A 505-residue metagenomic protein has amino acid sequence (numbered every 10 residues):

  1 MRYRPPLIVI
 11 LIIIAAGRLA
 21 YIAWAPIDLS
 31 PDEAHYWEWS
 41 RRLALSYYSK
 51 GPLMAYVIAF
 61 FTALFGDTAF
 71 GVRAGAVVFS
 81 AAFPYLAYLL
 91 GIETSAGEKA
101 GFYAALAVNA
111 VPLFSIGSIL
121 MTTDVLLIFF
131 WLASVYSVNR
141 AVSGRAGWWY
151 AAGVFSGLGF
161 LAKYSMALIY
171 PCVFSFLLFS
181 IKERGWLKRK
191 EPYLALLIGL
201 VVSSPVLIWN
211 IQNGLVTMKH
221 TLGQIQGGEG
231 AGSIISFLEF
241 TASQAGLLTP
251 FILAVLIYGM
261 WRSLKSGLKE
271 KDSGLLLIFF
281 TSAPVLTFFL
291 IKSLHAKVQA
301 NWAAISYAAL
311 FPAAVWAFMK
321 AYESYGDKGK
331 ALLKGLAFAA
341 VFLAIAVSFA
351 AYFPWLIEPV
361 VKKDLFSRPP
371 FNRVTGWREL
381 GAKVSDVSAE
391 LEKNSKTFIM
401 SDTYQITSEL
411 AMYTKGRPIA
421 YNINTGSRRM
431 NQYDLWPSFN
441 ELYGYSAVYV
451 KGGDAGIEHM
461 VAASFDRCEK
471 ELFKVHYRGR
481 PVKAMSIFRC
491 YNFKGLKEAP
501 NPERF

Functional and structural regions predicted by a protein language model:
I14, G101-N109, S156, F160 (+1 more regions): Short helix- or helix-capping micro-motifs that position conserved polar/aromatic residues at function-defining sites
L43, L247, L276, A296-G329 (+1 more regions): Hydrophobic/aromatic-rich transmembrane helices and adjacent perimembrane loops
A87-A110, F129: Transmembrane-helix signature of polytopic, membrane-embedded enzymes that assemble or transfer cell-envelope glycans
I92-T94, S134-W149: Membrane-interface transmembrane helices that cradle and orient dolichyl/undecaprenyl
L113-L126: Short acidic/glycine- and proline-prone juxtamembrane loop motifs at membrane-interface regions of multi-pass membrane
L158, I169-A296: Transmembrane-lumen/periplasm boundary regions of multi-pass, lipid-linked membrane glycan transferases
A321-P359: Signature aromatic-anchored transmembrane alpha helix within multi-pass, membrane-resident enzymes that catalyze glycan
S385-A389, N422, S427-F505: Aromatic/acidic, Gly/Pro-rich catalytic loop(s) in extracytoplasmic/lumenal soluble domains of multi-pass membrane
